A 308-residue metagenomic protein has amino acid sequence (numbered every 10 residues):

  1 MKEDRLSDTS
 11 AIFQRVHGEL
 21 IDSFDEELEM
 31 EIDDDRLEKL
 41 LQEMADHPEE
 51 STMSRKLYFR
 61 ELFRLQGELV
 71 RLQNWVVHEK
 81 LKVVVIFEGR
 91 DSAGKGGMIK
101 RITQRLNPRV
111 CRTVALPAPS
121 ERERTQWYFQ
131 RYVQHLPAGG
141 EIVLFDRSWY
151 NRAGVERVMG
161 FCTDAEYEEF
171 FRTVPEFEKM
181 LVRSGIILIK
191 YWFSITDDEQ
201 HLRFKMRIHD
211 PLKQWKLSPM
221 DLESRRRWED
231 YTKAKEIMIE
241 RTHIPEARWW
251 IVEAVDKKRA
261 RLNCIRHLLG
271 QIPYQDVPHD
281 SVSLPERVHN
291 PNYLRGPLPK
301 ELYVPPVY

Functional and structural regions predicted by a protein language model:
M1-Y308: Glycine-rich phosphate-binding loop of ATP-dependent small-molecule kinases
